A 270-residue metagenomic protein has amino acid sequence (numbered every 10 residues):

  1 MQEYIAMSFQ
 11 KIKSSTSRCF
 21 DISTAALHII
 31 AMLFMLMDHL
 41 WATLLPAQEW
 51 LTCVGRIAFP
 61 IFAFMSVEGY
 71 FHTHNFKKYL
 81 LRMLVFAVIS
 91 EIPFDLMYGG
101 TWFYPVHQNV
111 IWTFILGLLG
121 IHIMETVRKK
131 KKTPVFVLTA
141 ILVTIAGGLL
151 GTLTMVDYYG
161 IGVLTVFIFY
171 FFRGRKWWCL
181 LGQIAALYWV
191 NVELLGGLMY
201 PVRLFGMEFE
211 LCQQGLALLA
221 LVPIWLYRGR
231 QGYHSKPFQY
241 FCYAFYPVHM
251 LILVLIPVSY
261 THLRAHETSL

Functional and structural regions predicted by a protein language model:
Q2-F20: Short, Lys/Arg-rich, polar N-terminal cytosolic tail immediately upstream of the first transmembrane signal-anchor
T16-M32, V137-L138, G206, Y227-L255: Functional transmembrane helices that form membrane-embedded active or gating regions
T24, H28-A31, C53-A63, E68-L118 (+3 more regions): Transmembrane alpha-helical segments and their boundary/interface "anchor" motifs in multi-pass integral membrane
M37-A42: Alpha-helical transmembrane segments of multi-pass membrane proteins
Q48-R56, Y98-L116, G147-A220, C242: Interfacial loop-to-helix transition and helix-capping segments at the boundaries of transmembrane helices
E68-H72, G120-R128, I168-W177, P223-G232: Structural signal for the C-terminal ends of transmembrane alpha-helices and the immediately following loop
K132-I145, L181-A185: Short hydrophobic alpha-helices at membrane interfaces in multi-pass membrane enzymes
T261-T268: Conserved small/polar residues in nucleotide/adenosyl-binding loops
